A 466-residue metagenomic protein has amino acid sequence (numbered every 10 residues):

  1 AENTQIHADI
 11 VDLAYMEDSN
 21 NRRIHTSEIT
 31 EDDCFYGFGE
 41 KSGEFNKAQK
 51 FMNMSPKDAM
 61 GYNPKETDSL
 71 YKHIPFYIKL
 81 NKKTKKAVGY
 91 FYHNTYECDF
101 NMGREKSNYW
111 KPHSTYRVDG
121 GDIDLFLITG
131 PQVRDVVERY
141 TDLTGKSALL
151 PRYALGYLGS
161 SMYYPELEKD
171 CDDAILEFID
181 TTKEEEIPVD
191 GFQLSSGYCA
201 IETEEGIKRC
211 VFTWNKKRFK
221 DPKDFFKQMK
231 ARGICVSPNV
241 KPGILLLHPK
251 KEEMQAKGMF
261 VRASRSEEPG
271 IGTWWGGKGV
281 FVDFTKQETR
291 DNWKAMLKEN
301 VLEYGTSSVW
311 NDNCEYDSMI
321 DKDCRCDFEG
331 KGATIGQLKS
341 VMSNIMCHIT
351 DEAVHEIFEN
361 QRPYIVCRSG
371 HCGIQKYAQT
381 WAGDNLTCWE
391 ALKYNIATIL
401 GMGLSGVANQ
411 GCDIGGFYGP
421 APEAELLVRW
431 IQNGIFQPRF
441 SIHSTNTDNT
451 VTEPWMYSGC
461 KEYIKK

Functional and structural regions predicted by a protein language model:
A1-A154, S160-Y163, C171-D173, I179-E184 (+1 more regions): Catalytic and substrate-binding clefts that recognize carbohydrates or anionic sugar/phosphate headgroups
I10, M16, I24, P188-I464: Aromatic- and carboxylate-enriched substrate-binding clefts and catalytic-loop regions of carbohydrate-active enzymes
K65, L125-T129, S161-C171, V282 (+4 more regions): Generic alpha-helical structural element
D68, Q132-V136, L167-I175, K286-T289 (+2 more regions): Phosphate/oxyanion-binding active-site loops and adjacent basic polyanion-contact surfaces
L158-S160, N239-V240: Tryptophan-centric aromatic hotspots in well-structured domains and transmembrane helices
S160-M162, L167-K169, I175, I179-E185 (+4 more regions): C-terminal substrate/ligand-recognition segments
